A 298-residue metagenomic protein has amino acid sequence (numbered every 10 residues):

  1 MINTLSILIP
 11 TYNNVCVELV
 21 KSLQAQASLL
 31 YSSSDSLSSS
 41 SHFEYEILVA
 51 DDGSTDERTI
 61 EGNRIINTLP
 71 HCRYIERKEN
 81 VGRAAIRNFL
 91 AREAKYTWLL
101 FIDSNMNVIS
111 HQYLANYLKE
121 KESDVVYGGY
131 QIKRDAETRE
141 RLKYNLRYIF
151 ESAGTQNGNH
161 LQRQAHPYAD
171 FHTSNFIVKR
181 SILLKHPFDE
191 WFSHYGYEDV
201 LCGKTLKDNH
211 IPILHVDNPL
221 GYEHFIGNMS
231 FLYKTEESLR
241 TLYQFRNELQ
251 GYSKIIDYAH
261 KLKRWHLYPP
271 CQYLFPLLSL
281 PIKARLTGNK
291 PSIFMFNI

Functional and structural regions predicted by a protein language model:
N13-L37: Short, well-formed alpha-helical segments that are part of the catalytic scaffolds of diverse glycosyltransferases
D51-G62, D103-N107: A conserved acidic beta->alpha catalytic loop
R77-A94: Glycine-rich, basic loop-to-helix element that forms the pyrophosphate-binding segment of sugar-nucleotide handling
L99: Short aromatic/hydrophobic "clamp" motif used to bind/position activated sugar donors
H111-K143: Conserved donor NDP-sugar-binding/catalytic core segment of glycosyltransferases
L146-Y168: Short, flexible, basic/aromatic active-site loop/helix in glycosyltransferases
H194-C202: Acidic donor-binding loop at a coil-to-helix junction in glycosyltransferase catalytic cores that engages
K234-F245, G251-I298: Non-catalytic, C-terminal membrane-associated alpha-helical segments of glycosyltransferases
